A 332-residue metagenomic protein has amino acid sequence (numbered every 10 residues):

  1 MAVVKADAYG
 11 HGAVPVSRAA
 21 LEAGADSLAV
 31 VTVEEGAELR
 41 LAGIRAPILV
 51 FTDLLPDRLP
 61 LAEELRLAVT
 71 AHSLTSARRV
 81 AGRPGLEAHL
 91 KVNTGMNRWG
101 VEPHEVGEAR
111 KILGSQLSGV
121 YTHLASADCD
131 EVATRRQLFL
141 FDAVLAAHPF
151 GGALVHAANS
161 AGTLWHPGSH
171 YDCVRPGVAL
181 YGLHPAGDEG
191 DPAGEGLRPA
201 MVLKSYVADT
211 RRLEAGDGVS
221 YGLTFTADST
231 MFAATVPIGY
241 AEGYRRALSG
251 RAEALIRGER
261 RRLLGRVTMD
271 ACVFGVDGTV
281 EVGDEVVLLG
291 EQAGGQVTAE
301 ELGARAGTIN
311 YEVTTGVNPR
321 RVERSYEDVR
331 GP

Functional and structural regions predicted by a protein language model:
M1-H156, S169-H170: Active-site-proximal beta-alpha core segment in soluble small-molecule metabolic enzymes
A2, T32-E35, L54-P56, S73-R79 (+3 more regions): Active-site anion/phosphate-binding pocket segments in diverse small-molecule metabolic enzymes
